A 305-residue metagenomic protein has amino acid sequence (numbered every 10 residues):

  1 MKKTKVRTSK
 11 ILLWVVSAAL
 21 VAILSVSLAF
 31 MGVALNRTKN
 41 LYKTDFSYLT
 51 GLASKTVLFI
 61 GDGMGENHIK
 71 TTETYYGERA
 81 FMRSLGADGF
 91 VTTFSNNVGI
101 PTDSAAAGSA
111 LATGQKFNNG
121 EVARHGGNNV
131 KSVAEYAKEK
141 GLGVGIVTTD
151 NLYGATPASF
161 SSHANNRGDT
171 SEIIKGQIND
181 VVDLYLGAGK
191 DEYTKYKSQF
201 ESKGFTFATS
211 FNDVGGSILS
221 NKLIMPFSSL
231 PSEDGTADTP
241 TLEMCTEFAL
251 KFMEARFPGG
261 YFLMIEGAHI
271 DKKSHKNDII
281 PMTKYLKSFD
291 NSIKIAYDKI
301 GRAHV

Functional and structural regions predicted by a protein language model:
K3-A22, M31: N-terminal Sec-pathway targeting helices
L13-S17, S27-K190, Y196, F200-V214: N-terminal catalytic scaffold of extracellular/periplasmic and nuclease hydrolases that process anionic headgroups
F59, V147, G187, P226-S229 (+2 more regions): Generic beta-strand/beta-sheet core signal
G108, K131-A134, S171-I174, E243-L250 (+1 more regions): Extracytoplasmic/secreted envelope proteins and their assembly/folding machinery, especially bacterial periplasmic
A155-S161, P231-D234, R256-G260, M264-I295: Active-site His/acidic residue clusters
G189-E201, K222, S228-G235: Acidic-aromatic/histidine active-site loop/patch
V214-M225, F248-A268: Active-site regions of oxyanion-processing enzymes, predominantly non-cytosolic
A303-V305: Conserved small/polar residues in nucleotide/adenosyl-binding loops
